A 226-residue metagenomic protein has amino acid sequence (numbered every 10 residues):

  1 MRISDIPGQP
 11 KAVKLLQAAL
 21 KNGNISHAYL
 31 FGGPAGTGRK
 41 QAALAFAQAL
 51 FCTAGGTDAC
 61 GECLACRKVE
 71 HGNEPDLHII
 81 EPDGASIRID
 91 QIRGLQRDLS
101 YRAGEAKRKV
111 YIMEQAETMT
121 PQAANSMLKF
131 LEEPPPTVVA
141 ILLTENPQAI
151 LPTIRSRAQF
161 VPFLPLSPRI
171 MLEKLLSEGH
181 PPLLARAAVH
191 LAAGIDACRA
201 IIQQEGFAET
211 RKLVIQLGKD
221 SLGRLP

Functional and structural regions predicted by a protein language model:
R2-Q122: Clamp-loader machinery-focused feature within the broader ASCE/P-loop NTPase space
R2-Q48, K68, P136-V139, N146-P226: Charged, glycine-rich active-site and insertion segments that engage polyanionic ligands
A85, E117-T120, L143, P147 (+1 more regions): Short capping loops/turns at secondary-structure boundaries
S100, N125-L142: Conserved catalytic/switch belt of AAA+ P-loop NTPases
E114-T120, N125-E132, Q148: Catalytic acidic motif of RecA-like/P-loop NTPases
